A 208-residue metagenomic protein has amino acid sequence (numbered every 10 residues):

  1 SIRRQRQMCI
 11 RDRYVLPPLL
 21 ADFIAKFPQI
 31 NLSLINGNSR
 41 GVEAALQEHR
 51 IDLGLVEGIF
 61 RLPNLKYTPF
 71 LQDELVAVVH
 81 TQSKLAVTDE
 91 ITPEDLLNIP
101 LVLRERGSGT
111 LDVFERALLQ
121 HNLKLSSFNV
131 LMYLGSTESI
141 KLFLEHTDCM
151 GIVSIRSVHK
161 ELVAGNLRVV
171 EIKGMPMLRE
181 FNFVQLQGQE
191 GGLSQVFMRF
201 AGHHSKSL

Functional and structural regions predicted by a protein language model:
S1-R6, I10: Single conserved hydrophobic/aromatic residue that forms the stacking wall/gate of nucleotide- or nucleobase-binding
R4, F27-S33, N129-L131, E180-N182: Residues at or immediately flanking beta-strands
R13-A25, Q195-G202: Amphipathic alpha-helical segments that line or abut small-molecule/effector binding pockets and mediate allosteric
P18-D22, R40-L75, V79, R168: Short beta-strand-centered segments that line the small-molecule binding cleft or hinge of alpha/beta clamshell
N38-E43, Q47-I51, V56-E57, L119 (+1 more regions): Hydrophobic hinge/microswitch elements
L62-V102, R106, Q195: Flexible hinge/capping segments at coil-to-helix
L101-N122, G191-G192, L208: Secondary-structure junction motif
V170-L208: A late-sequence structural motif
